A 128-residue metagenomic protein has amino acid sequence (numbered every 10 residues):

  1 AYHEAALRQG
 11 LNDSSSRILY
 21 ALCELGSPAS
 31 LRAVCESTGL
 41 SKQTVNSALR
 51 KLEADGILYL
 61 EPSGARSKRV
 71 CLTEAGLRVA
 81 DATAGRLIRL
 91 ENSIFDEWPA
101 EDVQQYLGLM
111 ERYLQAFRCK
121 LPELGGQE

Functional and structural regions predicted by a protein language model:
Y2-T44: N-terminal helix-turn-helix DNA-binding core of bacterial DNA-binding proteins
R8-N12, P28, T44-S47, K51 (+2 more regions): Short glycine/proline-centered loop/turn elements that form peptide/ligand docking sites
S15-S16, V45, E91, M110: Alpha-helical structural signal
Y20, S47, G108: DNA-binding alpha-helical recognition surfaces that contact promoter or target DNA
G26, A80, L114-R118: A structural signal for well-ordered alpha-helices, especially hydrophobic packing surfaces of coiled-coils
S30, A84, E91, R118-L121: Short amphipathic alpha-helical interaction/hinge segments
R50-G108: Charged, amphipathic alpha-helical coiled-coil/dimerization segments
E101-E128: C-terminal regulatory/oligomerization modules of transcriptional regulators
